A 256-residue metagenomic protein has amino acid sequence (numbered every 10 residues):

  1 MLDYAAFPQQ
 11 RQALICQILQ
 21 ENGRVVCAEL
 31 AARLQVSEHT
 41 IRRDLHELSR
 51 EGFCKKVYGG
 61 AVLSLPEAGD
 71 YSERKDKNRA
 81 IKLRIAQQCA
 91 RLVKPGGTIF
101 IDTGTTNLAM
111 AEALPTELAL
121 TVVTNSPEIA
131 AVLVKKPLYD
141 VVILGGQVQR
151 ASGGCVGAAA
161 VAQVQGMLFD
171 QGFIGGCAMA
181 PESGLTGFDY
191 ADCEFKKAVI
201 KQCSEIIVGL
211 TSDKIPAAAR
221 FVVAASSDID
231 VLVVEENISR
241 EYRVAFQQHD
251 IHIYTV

Functional and structural regions predicted by a protein language model:
L2-A13, Q17, E21-L30, Q35 (+2 more regions): Conserved phosphate- and dinucleotide-binding cores of soluble alpha/beta proteins, encompassing both enzyme active
L2-T103, A111-A119, V134-Y139: HTH-adjacent hinge/linker in prokaryotic transcriptional regulators
L65-P66, M110, Q163, P181: Residues at secondary-structure transition points
N107: Conserved SAM/SAH-binding loop
A119-L120, L232: Conserved helix-loop-beta element of the AMP-binding
T121-V122, Q171: A residue-level structural signature of the nucleotidyltransferase/glycosyltransferase Rossmann-like core
